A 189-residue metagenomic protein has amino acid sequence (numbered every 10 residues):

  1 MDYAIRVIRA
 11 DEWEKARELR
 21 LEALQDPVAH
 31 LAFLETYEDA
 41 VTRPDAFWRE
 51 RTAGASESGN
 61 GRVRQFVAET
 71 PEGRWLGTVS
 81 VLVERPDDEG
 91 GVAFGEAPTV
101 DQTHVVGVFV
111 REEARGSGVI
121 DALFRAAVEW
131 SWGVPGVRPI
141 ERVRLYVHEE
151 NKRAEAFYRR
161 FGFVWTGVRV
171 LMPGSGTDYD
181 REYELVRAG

Functional and structural regions predicted by a protein language model:
M1-E35, R181-G189: Conserved N-terminal entry element of GNAT/NAT acetyltransferase domains
Q25-A53: Conserved GNAT-fold acetyl-CoA-binding loop/helix
E35, V81-D87: Conserved donor-binding loop and adjoining core beta-sheet/short helix segment in diverse acyl/aminoacyl transferases
A46-V67: A short helix-loop-beta-strand connector motif used in the catalytic cores of GNAT acetyltransferases and, in some
Q65-V67, R74-V83, V92-A93, H104 (+1 more regions): Conserved beta-strand in the GNAT
P98, A122-R142: Conserved acyl-CoA
V110-E112, G116-W130, A156-R160: Conserved acetyl-CoA-binding loop-helix of GNAT-fold acetyltransferases
P139-G189: C-terminal "cap" of GNAT-fold acetyltransferases
